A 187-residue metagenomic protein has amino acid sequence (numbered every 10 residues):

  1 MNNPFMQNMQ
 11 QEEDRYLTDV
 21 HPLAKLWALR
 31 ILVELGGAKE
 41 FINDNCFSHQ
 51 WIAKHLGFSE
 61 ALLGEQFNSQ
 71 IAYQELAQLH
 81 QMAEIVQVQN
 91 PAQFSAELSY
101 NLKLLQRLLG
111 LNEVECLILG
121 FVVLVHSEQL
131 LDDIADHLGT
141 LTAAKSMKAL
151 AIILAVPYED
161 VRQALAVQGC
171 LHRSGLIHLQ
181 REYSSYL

Functional and structural regions predicted by a protein language model:
M1-L187: Intrinsically disordered, low-complexity N-terminal extensions of AAA+/P-loop NTPases that precede the structured
